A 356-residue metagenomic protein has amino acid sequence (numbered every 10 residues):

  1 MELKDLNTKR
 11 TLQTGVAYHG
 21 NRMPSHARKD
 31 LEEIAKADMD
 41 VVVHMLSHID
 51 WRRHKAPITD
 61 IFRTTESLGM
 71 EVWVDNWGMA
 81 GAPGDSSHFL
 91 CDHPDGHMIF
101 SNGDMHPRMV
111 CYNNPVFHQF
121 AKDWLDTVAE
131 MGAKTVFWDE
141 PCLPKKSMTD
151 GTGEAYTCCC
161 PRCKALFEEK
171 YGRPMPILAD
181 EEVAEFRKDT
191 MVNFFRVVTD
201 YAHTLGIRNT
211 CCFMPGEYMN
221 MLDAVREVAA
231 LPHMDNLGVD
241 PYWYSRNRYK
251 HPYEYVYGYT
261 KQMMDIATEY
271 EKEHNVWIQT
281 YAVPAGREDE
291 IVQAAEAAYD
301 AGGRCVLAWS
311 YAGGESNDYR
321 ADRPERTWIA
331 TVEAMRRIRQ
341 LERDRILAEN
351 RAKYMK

Functional and structural regions predicted by a protein language model:
M1-D30, F213: Boundary/entry segment of secreted carbohydrate-active catalytic domains
L12-Y18, V42-H44, V72-N76, V136-W138 (+4 more regions): Hydrophobic faces of well-ordered beta-strands that scaffold small-molecule active sites in alpha/beta enzyme cores
G20-W51, E130-T135, A230-L237, A297-C305: Catalytic domains of carbohydrate-active enzymes, especially glycoside hydrolases
K29-P94, E182-L205: Aromatic-lined substrate-binding rim segments of carbohydrate-active enzymes
E71-M131, P176-A184, K188, V192-R196 (+1 more regions): Active-site-adjacent "subsite" loops/lids of carbohydrate-active enzymes
W73, K170-A285, R320-D322: Glycoside hydrolase catalytic-domain groove-lining segments
G81-D104, D139-P176: Aromatic- and acidic-residue-enriched segments that line the glycan-binding/catalytic groove of carbohydrate-active
A133, P241, N275-E349: Substrate-binding cleft of secreted/luminal carbohydrate-active enzymes
